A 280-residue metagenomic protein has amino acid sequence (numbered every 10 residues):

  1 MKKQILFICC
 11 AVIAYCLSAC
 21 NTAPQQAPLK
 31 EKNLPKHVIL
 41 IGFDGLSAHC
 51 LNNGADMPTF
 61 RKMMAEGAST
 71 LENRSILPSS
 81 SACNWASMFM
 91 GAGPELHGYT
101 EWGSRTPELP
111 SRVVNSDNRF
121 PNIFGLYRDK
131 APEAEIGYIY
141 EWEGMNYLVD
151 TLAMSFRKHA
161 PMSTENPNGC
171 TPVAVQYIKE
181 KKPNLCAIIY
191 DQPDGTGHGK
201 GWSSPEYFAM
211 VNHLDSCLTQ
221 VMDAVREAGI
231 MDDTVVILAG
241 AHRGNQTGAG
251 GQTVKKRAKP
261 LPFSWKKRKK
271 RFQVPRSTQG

Functional and structural regions predicted by a protein language model:
M1-K30: Bacterial Sec-dependent N-terminal signal peptides
Q26-L29, G45-C50, R74-S75, E108-N115 (+5 more regions): Second-shell loop/turn segments in exported
Q26-P35, A48-D129: Active-site nucleophile/metal-coordination loop of metallo-enzymes that catalyze phosphate/sulfate and related
L34-I39, E66-T70, K130-G137, K181-C186 (+3 more regions): Loop/turn elements at helix/coil->beta-strand transitions in domains of secreted/extracellular proteins
L40, T59, H213-G251, P262: Metal-dependent active-site segment of extracytoplasmic phospho-/sulfohydrolases and closely related
F89, Q252-G280: Substrate-binding rim/cap in mid-to-C-terminal beta-strand-loop elements of soluble/periplasmic
L96-E101, N115-N166: Catalytic-site neighborhoods of secreted/periplasmic enzymes that process anionic sulfate/phosphate groups
E143-K158, P172-S216, Q220: Active-site His/acidic residue clusters
